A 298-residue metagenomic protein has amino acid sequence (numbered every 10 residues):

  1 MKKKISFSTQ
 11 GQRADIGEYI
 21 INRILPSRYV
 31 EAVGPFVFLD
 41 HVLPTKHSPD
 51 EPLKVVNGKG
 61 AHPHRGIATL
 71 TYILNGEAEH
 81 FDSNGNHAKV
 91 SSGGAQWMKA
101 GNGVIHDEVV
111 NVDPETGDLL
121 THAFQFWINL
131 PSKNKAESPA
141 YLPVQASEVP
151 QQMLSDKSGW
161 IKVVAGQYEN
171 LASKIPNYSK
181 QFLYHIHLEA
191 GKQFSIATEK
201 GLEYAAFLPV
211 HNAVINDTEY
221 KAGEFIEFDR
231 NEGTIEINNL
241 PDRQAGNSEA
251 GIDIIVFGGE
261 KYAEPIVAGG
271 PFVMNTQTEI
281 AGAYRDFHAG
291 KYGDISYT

Functional and structural regions predicted by a protein language model:
M1-T298: Jelly-roll (double-stranded beta-helix
